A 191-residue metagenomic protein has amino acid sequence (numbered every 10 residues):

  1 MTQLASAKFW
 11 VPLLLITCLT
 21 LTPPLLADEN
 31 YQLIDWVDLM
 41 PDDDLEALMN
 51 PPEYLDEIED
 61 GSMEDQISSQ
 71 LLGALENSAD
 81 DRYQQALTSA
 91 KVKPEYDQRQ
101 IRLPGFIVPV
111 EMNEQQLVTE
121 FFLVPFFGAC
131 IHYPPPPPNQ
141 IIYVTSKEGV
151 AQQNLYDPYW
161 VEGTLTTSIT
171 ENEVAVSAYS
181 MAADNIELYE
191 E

Functional and structural regions predicted by a protein language model:
T2-V11: Bacterial N-terminal signal peptides that target proteins for export
S6, T17-C18, L103: Hydrophobic residues within membrane-embedded alpha helices
S6, T22-P23, Q116: Short, flexible coil/linker elements and helix-boundary hinge sites characteristic of intrinsically disordered
W10-L21: Bacterial N-terminal signal peptides
L26-E191: OB-fold and OB-like single-stranded nucleic-acid-recognition modules and their adjacent interaction interfaces
